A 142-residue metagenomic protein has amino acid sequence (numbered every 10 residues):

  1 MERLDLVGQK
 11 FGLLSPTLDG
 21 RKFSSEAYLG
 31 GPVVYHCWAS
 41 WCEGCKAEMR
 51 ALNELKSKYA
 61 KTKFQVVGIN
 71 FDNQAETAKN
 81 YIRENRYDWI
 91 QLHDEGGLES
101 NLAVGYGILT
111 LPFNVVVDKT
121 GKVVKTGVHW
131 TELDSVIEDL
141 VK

Functional and structural regions predicted by a protein language model:
M1-P16, E26-L29, N80-R83: N-proximal helix/coil linker or "cap" segments that precede and/or mark the start of modular domains
L14, S24, W38, V67 (+1 more regions): Conserved Rossmann-like nucleotide-binding pocket used by diverse enzymes that bind dinucleotide cofactors
D19-R21, T120: Residue-level recognition of short loop/turn positions
S24-Y28, A103-Y106: Short amphipathic alpha-helix with an adjacent loop that forms part of the alpha/beta core around
G30-V33, W38-W41, T110: Short pre-active-site segment immediately N-terminal to redox-active cysteine/selenocysteine motifs in thiol-based
C37-E54: Conserved redox-active cysteine motifs that mediate thiol-disulfide chemistry, especially di-cysteine Cys-X(1-2)-Cys
E54-L98, V104-L111: Conserved segment of the thioredoxin-like fold in thiol-based oxidoreductases
N85-D88, D94-L140: Thiol/disulfide oxidoreductase modules built on the thioredoxin-like
